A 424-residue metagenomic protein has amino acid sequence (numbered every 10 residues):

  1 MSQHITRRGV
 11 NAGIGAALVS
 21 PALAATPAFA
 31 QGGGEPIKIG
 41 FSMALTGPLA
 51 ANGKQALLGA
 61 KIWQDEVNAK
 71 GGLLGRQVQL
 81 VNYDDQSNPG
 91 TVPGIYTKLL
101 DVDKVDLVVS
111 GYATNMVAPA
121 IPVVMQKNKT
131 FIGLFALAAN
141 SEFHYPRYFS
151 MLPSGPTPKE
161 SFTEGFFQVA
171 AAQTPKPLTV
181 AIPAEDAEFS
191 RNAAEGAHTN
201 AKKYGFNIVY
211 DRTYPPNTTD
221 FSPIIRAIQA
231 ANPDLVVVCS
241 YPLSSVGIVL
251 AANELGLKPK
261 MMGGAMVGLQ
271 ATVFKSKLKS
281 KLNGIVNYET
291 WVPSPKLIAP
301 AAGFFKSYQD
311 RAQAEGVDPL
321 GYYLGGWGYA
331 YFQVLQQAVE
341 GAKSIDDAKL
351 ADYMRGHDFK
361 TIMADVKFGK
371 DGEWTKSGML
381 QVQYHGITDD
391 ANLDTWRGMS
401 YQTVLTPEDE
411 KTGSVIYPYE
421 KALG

Functional and structural regions predicted by a protein language model:
M1-L18: N-terminal secretory signal peptides and thylakoid transit peptides that target proteins across membranes
A24-M43: C-terminal segment of N-terminal export signals and the immediately downstream linker at the start of the mature
I37-G59, Y83-G90, Y112-A113, P183-N192 (+3 more regions): Extracytoplasmic "Venus flytrap"
A51-L58, G71-F143, M151, Y214-F221 (+1 more regions): Beta-alpha junction/loop-to-helix N-cap segments that form part of ligand/metal-binding clefts
V105-D211, K260-N287: Extracytoplasmic ligand/sensor domains, especially the bilobed periplasmic-binding protein
A252-Y329, T412, I416-L423: Extracellular/periplasmic periplasmic-binding protein-like sensory domains
E340-D352: Short, charged, surface-exposed loops that flank catalytic or proteolytic processing sites
R355-G424: Solvent-exposed, acidic/polar segments of extracytosolic/periplasmic ligand-binding ectodomains
